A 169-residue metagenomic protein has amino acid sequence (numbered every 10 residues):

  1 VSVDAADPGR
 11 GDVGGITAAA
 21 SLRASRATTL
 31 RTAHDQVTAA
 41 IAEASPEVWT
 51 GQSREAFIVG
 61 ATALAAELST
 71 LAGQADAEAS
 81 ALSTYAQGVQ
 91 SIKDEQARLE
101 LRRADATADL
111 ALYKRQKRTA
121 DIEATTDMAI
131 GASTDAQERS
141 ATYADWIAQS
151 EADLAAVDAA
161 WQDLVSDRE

Functional and structural regions predicted by a protein language model:
V1-D167: N-terminal secretion-targeting helices of virulence/extracellular proteins, encompassing both classical Sec signal
